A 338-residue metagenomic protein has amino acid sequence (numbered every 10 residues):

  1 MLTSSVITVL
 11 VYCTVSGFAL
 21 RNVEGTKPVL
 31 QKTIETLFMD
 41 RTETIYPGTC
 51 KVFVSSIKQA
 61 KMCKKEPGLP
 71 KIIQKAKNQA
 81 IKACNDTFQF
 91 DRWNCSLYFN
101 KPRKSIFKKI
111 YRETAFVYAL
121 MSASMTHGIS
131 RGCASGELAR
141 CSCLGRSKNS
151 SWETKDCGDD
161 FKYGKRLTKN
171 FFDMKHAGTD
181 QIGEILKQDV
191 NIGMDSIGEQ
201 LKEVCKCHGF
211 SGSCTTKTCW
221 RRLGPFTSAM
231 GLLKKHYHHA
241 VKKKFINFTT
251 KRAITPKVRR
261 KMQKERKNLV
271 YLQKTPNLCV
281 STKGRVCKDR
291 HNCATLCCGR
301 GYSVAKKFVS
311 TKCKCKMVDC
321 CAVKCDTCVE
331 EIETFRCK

Functional and structural regions predicted by a protein language model:
L2, Y12-K338: Long, position-biased, composition-driven segments near the start of the mature protein
T8-V9: Short glycine- and acidic-rich boundary segments immediately preceding or forming the N-terminal edge of structured
